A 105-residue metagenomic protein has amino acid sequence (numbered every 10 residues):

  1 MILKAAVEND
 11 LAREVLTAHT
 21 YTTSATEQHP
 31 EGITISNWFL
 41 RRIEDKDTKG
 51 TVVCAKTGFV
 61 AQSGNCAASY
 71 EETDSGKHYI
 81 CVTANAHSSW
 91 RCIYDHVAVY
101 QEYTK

Functional and structural regions predicted by a protein language model:
M1-K105: Penicillin-recognizing serine hydrolase domain
